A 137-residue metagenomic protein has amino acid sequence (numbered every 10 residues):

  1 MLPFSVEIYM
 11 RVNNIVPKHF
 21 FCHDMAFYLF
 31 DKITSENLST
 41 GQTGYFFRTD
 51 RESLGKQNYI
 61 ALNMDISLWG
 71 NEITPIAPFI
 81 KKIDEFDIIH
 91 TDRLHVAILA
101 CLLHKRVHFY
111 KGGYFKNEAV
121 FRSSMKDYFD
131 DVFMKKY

Functional and structural regions predicted by a protein language model:
M1-Y137: Active-site anion-handling motifs in enzyme catalytic cores
